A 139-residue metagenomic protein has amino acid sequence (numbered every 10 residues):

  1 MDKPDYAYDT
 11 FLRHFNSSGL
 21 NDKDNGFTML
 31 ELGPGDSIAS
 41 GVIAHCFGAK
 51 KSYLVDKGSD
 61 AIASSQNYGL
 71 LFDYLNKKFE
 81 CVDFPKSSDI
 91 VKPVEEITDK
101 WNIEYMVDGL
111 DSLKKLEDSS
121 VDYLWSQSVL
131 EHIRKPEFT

Functional and structural regions predicted by a protein language model:
M1-N25: Class I SAM-dependent methyltransferase Rossmann-like catalytic core, especially the SAM/SAH-binding loop
T10, F27, I38-V42: Active-site and donor-binding regions of nucleotide-sugar-utilizing enzymes
D24-D36, Y53-D56: Conserved class I S-adenosyl-L-methionine
F27, K50, D122: Conserved acidic residues
A39-L113: Class I SAM-dependent methyltransferase SAM/SAH-binding core
I103, S126-V129: A short beta-strand submotif of the Rossmann-like class I SAM-dependent methyltransferase core that lines
D111-L124: A short acidic, Gly/Pro-enriched loop at the edge of an enzyme's catalytic core that lines a small-molecule cofactor
I133-T139: A short, conserved alpha-helix within the catalytic core of class I
